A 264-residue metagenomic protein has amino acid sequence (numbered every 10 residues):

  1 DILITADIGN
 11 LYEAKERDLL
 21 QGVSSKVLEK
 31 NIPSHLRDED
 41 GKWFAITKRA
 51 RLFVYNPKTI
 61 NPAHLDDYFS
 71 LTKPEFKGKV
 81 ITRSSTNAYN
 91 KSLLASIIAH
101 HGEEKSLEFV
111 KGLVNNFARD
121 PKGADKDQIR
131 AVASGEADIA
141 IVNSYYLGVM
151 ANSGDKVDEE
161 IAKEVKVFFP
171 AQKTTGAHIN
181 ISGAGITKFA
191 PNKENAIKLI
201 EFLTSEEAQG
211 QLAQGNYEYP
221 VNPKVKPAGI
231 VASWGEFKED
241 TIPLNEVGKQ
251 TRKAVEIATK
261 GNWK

Functional and structural regions predicted by a protein language model:
D1-A6, Q21-F53, F69, V80-I81: A structural signal for short loop-to-beta-strand junctions that line the ligand-binding cleft of periplasmic/secreted
D1-Q21, A140-L147: Ligand-binding clamshell of periplasmic/extracellular solute-binding protein-like
Q21-E29, W43-F44, F69, I139 (+2 more regions): Short beta-strand->loop
L52-T59, I179-N192, Q211-L212: A bilobed periplasmic-binding-protein/Venus flytrap-type ligand-binding module shared by bacterial periplasmic
S70-A88, S96-I98: Short loop->beta-strand "edge-of-pocket" segments that line small-molecule binding or catalytic clefts across diverse
G78-T86, F202-K226: Periplasmic-binding protein-like
S85, S92, S96-P170: Ligand-binding pocket segment of bilobal, Venus flytrap-like solute-binding proteins
P227-K264: Extracellular/periplasmic bilobal clamshell ligand-binding domains
